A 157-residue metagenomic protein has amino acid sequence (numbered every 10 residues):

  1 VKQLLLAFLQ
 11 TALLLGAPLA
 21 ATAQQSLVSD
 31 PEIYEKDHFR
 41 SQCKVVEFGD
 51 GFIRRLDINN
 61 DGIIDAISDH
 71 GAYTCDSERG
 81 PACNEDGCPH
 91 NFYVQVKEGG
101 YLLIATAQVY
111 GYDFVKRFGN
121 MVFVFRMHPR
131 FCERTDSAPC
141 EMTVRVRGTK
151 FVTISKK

Functional and structural regions predicted by a protein language model:
V1-L4: Positively charged n-region of N-terminal signal peptides that target proteins for export
A7-A17: Bacterial N-terminal signal peptides
T22-D30, D37, Q42, V109-K157: Acidic, small-residue rich beta-repeat scaffolds with periodic aromatic anchors
Q24-H38, D76-A105, T143-G148: Beta-propeller blade repeat segments, especially FG-GAP/WD-type strand-to-loop junctions in 6- to 7-bladed propeller
K44, S77-E85, F131-D136: Short consensus segments that form the blades of beta-propeller domains, in both extracellular/periplasmic
E47-R54: Signature of short aromatic-glycine-proline-rich micro-motifs recurring in repeat-based ectodomains
D50, D86-P89, D136-E141: Short, surface-exposed coil-to-beta transition loops
I58-G71, G119-H128: Acidic/hydrophobic-patterned starts of short beta strands in beta-sheet-rich repeat architectures
